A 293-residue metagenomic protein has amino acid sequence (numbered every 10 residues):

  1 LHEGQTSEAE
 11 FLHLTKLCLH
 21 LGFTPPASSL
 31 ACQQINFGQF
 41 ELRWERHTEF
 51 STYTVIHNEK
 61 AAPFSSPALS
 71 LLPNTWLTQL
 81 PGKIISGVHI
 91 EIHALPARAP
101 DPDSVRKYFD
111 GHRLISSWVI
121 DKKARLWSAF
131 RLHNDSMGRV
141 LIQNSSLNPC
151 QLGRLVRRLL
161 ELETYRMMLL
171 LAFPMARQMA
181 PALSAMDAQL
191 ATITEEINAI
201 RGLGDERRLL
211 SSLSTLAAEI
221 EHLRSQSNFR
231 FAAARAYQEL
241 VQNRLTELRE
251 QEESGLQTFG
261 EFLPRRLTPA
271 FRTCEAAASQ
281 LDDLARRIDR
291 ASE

Functional and structural regions predicted by a protein language model:
L1-L95: N-terminal pre-transmembrane cytosolic regions of membrane proteins
S7-F11, P102, L152, L162 (+5 more regions): Alpha-helix initiation and N-capping motif
S7-F11, S66, F173-A176, A180-L183 (+4 more regions): Generic detection of long, well-ordered alpha-helical segments
F23-A31, F109-G111, M137-S146, Q238-R244: Short, mixed-charge, low-aromatic patches
N36-E41, K123-A129, A234: Short small/polar-residue motifs
E45, I56-S212, A218: Extended alpha-helical interaction modules
E49-S51, G138, R272, S279: Structural beta-strand/beta-sheet cores of well-ordered domains, especially the beta-sheet scaffolds that support
T215-E293: Membrane-associated alpha-helical segments
